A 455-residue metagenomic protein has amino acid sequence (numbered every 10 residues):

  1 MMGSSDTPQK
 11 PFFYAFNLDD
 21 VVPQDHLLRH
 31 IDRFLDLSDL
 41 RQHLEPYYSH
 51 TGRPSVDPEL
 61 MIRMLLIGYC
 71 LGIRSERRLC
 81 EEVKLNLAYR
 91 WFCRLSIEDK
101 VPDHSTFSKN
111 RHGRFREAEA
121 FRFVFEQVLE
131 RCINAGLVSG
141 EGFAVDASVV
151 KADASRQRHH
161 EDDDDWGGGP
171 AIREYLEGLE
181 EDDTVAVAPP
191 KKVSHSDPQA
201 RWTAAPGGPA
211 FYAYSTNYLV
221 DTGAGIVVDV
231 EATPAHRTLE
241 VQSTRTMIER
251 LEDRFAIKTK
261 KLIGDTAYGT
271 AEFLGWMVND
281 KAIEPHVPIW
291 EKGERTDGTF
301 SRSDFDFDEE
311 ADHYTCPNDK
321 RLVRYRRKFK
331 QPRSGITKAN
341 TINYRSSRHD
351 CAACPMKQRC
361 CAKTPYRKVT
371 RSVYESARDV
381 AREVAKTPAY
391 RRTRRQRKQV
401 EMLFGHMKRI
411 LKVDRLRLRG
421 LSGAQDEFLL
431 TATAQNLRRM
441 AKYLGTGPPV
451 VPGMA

Functional and structural regions predicted by a protein language model:
M1-R29: Hydrophobic alpha-helical membrane-insertion signals
S4-S5, G72-L85, L95-A455: Anion-binding and metal-coordination hotspots
F12, F16, S38, Q42 (+5 more regions): A generic, residue-level signal for flexible/boundary positions that often mark functional hotspots
F13, V22, L35, D39 (+6 more regions): Generic alpha-helix structural propensity
Q24-L66, L71, V373: Basic, short loop/linker segments at the boundary and entry of helix-turn-helix/winged-helix-like folds
